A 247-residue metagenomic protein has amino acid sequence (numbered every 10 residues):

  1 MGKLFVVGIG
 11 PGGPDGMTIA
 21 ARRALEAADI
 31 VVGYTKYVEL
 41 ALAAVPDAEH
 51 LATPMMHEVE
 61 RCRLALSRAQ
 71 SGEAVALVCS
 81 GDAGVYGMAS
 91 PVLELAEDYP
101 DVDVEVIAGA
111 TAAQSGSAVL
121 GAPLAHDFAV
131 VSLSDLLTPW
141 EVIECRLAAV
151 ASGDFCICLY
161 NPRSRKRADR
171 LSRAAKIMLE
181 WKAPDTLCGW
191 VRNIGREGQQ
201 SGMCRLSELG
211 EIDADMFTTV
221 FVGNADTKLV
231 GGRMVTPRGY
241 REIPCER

Functional and structural regions predicted by a protein language model:
M1, R23-A24, R68-Q70, L77 (+6 more regions): Solvent-exposed alpha-helices and their adjacent loops that cap or buttress functional pockets in soluble metabolic
M1-V104, A110, S115, G210 (+1 more regions): Class I S-adenosyl-L-methionine
L4-V6, A74-V75, S152-R247: A contiguous loop/helix-start segment that scaffolds small-molecule binding in enzyme catalytic cores
G10-G16, T138-W140, G202-C204: Short gly/ser/thr-rich secondary-structure transition/capping motifs
D15, V59, Y86, L137-W140 (+1 more regions): Loop/helix-junction capping segments adjacent to catalytic residues or to phosphate/diphosphate-binding pockets
G33, L51-A52, V106, H126-S132 (+3 more regions): Structural signal for conserved beta-strand scaffold positions within catalytic alpha/beta enzyme cores
A44, M88-A89, G116-A118, E141-I143 (+2 more regions): Short, well-ordered secondary-structure micro-motifs
V85-G153: Class I SAM-dependent methyltransferase SAM-binding "motif I" and its flanking Rossmann-like core
